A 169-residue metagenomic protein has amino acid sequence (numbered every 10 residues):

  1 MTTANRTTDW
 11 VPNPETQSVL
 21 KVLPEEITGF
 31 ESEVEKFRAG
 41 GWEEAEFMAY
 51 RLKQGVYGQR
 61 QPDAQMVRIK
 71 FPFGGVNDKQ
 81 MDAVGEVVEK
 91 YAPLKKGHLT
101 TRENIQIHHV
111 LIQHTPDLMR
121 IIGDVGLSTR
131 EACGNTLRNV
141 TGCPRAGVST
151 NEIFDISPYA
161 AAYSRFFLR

Functional and structural regions predicted by a protein language model:
M1-V67, Y91: Iron-sulfur (Fe-S) cluster-binding modules
W42, A64-R169: Small-residue-enriched alpha-helical segments and adjacent helix-cap loops that form tight helix-helix packing
